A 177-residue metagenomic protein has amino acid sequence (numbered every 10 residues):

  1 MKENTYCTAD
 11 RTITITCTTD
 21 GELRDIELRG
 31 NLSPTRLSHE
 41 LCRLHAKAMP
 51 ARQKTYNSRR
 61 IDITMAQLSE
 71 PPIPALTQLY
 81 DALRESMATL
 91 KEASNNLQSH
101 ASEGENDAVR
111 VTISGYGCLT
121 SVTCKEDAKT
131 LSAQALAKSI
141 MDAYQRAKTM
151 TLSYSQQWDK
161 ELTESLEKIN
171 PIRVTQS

Functional and structural regions predicted by a protein language model:
M1-T8, T12-C17, L23-S177: Acidic, negatively charged sequence signal that fires either on conserved catalytic/metal-binding carboxylates
